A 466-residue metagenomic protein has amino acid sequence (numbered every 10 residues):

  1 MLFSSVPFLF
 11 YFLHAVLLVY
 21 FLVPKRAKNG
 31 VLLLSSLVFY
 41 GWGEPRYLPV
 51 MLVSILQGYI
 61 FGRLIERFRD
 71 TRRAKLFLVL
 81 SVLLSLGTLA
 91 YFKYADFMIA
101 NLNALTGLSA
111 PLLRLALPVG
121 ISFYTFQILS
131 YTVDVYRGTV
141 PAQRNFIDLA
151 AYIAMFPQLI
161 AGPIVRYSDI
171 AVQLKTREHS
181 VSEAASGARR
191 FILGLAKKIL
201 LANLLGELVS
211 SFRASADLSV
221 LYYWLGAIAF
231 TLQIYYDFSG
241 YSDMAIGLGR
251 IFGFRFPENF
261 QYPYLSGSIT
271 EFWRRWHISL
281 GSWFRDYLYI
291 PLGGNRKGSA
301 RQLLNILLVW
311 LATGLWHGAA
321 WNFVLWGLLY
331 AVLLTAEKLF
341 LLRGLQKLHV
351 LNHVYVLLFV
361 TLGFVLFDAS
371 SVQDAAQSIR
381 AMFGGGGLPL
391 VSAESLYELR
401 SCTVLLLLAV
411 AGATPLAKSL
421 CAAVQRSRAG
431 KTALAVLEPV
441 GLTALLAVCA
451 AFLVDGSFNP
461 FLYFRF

Functional and structural regions predicted by a protein language model:
M1-R465: Membrane-embedded transmembrane alpha-helical bundles that form the catalytic cores of multi-pass lipid-modifying
